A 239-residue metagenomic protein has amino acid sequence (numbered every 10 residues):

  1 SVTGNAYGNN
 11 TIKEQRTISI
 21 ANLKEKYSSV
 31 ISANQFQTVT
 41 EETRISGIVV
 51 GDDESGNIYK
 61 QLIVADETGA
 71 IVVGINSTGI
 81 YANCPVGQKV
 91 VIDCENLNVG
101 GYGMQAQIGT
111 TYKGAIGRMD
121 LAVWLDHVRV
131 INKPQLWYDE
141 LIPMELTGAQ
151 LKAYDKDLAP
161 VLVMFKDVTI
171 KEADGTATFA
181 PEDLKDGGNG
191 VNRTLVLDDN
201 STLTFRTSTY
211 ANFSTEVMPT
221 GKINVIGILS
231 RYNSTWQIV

Functional and structural regions predicted by a protein language model:
S1-Y59, I63-V239: OB-fold nucleic-acid-binding modules
